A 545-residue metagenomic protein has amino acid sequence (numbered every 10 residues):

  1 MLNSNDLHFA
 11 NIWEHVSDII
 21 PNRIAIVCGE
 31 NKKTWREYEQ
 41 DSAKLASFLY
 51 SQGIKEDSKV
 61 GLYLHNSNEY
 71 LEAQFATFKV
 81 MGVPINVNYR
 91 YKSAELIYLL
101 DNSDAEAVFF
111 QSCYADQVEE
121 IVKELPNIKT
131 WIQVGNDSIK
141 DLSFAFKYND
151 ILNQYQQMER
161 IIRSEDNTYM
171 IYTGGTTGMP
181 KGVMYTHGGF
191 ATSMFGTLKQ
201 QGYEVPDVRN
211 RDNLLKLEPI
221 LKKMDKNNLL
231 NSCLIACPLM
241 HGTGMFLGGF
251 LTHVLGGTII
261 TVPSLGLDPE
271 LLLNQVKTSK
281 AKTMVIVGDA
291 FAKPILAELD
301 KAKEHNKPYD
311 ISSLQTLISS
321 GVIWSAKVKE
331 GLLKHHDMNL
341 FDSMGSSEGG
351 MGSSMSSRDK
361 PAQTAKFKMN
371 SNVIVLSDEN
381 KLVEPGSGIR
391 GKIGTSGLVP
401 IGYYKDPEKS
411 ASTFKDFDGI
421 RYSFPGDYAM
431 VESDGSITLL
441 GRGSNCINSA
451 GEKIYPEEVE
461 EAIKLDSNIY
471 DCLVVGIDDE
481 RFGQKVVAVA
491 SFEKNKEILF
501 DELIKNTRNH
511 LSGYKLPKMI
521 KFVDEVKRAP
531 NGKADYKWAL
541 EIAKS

Functional and structural regions predicted by a protein language model:
N22-S67, F75, K92-I97: Conserved AMP-binding/adenylate-forming core of the ANL superfamily
S51-Q52, K79-D150, K521: Structural core segment of the AMP-binding/adenylate-forming
Y91-Y98, V108-F110, G345, S396 (+4 more regions): AMP-binding/adenylate-forming catalytic core of the ANL superfamily
V134, N509-K533: AMP-binding/adenylate-forming catalytic domain of the ANL superfamily
Q154-Y172, G178-M179, V205, M224-C233: Conserved pre-ATP/AMP-binding loop-to-beta segment of ANL
G175, L255-G257, A281-I286, A297-A362 (+2 more regions): Gly/Ser/Thr-rich phosphate-binding loop
S193-A236, M240-V285, E298, A302-K303: Conserved AMP-binding/adenylation subdomain of ANL enzymes
H335, I374-T395, S433-D434, K496-F500 (+1 more regions): Conserved beta-loop-beta connector loops within the AMP-binding
